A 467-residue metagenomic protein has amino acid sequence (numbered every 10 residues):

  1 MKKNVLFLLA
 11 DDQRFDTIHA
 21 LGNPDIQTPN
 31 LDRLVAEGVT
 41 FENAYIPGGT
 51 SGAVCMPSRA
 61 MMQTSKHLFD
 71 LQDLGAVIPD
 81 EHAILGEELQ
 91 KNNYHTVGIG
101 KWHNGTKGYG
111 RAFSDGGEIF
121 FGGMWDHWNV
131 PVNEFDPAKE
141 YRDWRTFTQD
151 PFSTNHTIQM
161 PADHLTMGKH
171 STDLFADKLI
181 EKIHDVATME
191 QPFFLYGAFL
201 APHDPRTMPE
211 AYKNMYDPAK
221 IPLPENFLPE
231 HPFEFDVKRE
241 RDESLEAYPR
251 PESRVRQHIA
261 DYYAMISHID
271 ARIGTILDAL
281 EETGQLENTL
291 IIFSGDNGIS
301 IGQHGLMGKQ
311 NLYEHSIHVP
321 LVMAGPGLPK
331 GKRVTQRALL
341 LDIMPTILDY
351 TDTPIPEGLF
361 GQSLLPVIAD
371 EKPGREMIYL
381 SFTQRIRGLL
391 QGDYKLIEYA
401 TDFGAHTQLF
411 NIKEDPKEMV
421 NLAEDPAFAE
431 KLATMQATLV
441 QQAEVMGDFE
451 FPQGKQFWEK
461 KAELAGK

Functional and structural regions predicted by a protein language model:
M1-T407, P416-A437, Q441-E444, F451 (+1 more regions): Formylglycine-dependent sulfatase
K413: Residues forming the ATP-binding cleft of Hanks-type serine/threonine protein kinase domains
